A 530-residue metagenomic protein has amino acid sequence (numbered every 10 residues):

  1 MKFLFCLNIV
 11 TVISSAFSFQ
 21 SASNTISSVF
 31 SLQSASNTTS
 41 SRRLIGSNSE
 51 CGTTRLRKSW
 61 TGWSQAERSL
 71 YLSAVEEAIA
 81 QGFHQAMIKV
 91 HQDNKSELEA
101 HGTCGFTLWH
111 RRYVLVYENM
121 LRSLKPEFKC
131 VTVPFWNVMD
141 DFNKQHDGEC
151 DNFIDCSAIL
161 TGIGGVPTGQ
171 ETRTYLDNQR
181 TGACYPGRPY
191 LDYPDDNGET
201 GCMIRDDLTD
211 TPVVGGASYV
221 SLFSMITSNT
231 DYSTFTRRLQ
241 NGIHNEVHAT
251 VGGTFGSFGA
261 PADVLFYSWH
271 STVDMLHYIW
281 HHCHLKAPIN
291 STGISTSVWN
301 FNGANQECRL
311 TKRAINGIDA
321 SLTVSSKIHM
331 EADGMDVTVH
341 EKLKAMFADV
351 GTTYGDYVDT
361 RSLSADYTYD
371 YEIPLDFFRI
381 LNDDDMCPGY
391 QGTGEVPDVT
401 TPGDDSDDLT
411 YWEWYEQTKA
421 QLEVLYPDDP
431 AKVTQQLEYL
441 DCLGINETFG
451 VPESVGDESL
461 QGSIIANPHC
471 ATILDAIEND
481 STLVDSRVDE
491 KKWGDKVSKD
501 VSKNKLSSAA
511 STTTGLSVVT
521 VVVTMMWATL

Functional and structural regions predicted by a protein language model:
M1-I9, G515-V521: Sec-dependent signal peptide recognition, specifically the positively charged N-region followed immediately by
I9-N48, M526-L530: N-terminal signal peptide
N37-T103, L108-K505, V522: Intrinsically disordered, flexible peripheral segments
S508-L530: Cleavable C-terminal sorting propeptides in eukaryotic secreted/cell-surface proteins
